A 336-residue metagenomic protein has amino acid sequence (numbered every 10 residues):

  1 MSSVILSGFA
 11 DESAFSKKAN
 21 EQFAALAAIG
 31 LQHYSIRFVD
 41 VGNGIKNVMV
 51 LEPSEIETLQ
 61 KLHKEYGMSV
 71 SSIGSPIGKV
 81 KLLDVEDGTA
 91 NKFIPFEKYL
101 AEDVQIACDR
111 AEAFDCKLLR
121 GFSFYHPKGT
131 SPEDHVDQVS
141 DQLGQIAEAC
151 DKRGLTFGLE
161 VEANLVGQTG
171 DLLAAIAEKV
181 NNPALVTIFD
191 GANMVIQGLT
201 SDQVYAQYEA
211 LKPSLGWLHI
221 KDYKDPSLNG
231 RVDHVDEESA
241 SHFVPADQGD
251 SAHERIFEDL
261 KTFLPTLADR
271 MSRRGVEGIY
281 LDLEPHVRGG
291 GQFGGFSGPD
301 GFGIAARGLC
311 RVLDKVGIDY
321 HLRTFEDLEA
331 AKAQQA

Functional and structural regions predicted by a protein language model:
S2-S7, F15-Q32, K64, G170-A336: Histidine-acidic metal/acid-base catalytic patches
F9-D11, A25, I29-P53, G74: N-terminal substrate-binding region of glycoside hydrolase catalytic domains
F9-S13, R37-V41, S75-G78, F124-H126 (+4 more regions): Active-site beta-loop-alpha junctions enriched in small/polar residues
N20, A24-A25, E65, K81-T187 (+2 more regions): Active-site acidic/histidine proton-transfer and metal-coordination neighborhood in alpha/beta enzyme cores
S35-I36, V70-S75, C116-S123, L155-E160 (+1 more regions): Short beta-strand segments at enzyme active-site cores
D40-P53, I77-A101, S123-H135, D233-V244 (+1 more regions): Surface-exposed, active-site-proximal loop segments in enzymatic domains
P53-S75, D137-R153, K179-V180, S251-E258: Alpha-helix-loop-beta-strand connector modules within alpha/beta enzyme cores
